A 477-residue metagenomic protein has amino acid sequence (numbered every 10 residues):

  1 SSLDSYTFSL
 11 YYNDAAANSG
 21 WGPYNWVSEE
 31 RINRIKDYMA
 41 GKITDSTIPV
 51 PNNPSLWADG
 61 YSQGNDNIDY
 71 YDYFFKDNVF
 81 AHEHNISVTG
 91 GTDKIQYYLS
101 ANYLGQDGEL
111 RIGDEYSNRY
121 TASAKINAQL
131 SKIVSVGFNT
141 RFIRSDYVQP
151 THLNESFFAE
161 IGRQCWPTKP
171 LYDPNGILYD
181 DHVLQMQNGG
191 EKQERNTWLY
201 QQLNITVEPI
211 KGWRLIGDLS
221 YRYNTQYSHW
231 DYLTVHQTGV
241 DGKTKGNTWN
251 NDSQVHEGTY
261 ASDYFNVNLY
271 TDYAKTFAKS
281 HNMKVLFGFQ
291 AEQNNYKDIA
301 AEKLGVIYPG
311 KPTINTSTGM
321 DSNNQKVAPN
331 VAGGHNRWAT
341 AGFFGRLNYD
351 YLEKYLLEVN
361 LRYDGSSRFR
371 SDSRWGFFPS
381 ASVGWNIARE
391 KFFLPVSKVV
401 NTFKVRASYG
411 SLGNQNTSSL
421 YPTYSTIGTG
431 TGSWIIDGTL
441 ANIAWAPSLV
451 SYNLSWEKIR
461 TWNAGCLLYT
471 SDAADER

Functional and structural regions predicted by a protein language model:
S1-G113: Residues embedded in well-ordered regular secondary structure
L10, R163-N175, Q237-T248: A subset of solvent-exposed loop/turn segments in beta-rich extracellular surface proteins, enriched in glycine
S46, S55-W57, Q237-V240, S366: Extracytoplasmic gating/loop element in the C-terminal half of outer-membrane beta-barrel translocons and assembly
L110-D114, R368-S371: Short, surface-exposed loop/turn segments at secondary-structure junctions
D114-Y116, H152-N154, V396-N401: Short, glycine-/polar-rich solvent-exposed loops and beta-turns at beta-strand/coil boundaries
R119-T121: N-terminal hydrophobic alpha-helical segments
K125-V134, N139-R144, L178-Y232, K243-S471 (+1 more regions): Extracellular/periplasmic, surface-exposed regions of secreted and cell-surface proteins
Y147-A159: Low-complexity intrinsically disordered tracts that form flexible linkers/tails across taxa
